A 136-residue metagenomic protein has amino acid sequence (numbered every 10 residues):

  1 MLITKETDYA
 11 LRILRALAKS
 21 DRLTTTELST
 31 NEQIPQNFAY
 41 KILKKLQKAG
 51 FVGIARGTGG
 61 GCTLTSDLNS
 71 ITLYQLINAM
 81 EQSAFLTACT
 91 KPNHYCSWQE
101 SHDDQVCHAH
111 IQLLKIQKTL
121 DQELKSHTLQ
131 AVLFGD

Functional and structural regions predicted by a protein language model:
I3-I34: N-terminal helix-turn-helix DNA-binding core of bacterial DNA-binding proteins
L14, L43-K44: Short, hydrophobic-biased segments on the C-terminal half of alpha helices that form "recognition helices"
T30, Q47-K48: Alpha-helical residues within the helix-turn-helix
A55: Conserved acidic, metal-coordinating active-site core of Asp-based, Mg2+-dependent phosphoryl-transfer enzymes
T58-S66: Minor-groove-contacting beta-hairpin "wing" of winged helix-turn-helix DNA-binding domains
T65-D136: Non-DNA-binding regulatory cores of transcription-related proteins, predominantly C-terminal effector-binding
